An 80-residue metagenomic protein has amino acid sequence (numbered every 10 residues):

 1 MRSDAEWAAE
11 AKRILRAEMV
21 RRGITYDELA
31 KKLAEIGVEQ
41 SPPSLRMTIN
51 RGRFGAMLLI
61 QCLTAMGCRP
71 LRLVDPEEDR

Functional and structural regions predicted by a protein language model:
M1-I24, K32: A short, Lys/Arg-rich alpha-helix, primarily the initiator
K32, I36, A65: Residues within the alpha-helical elements of helix-turn-helix
E35-R53: Recognition helix of helix-turn-helix/homeodomain-like DNA-binding domains that insert into the DNA major groove
F54-R72: DNA major-groove recognition helix of helix-turn-helix/homeodomain DNA-binding modules
R72-R80: Short amphipathic recognition helices of helix-turn-helix/homeodomain-type DNA-binding modules
